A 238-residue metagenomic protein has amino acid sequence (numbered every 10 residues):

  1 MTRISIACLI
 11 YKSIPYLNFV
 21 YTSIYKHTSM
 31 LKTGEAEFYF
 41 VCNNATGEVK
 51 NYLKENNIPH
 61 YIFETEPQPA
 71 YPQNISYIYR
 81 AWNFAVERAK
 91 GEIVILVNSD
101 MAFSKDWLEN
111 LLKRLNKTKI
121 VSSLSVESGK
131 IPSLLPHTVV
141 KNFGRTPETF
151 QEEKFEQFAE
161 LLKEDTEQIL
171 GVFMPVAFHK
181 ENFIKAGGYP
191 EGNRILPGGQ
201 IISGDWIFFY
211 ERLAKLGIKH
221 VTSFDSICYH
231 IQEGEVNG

Functional and structural regions predicted by a protein language model:
S13-T28: Short, well-formed alpha-helical segments that are part of the catalytic scaffolds of diverse glycosyltransferases
G34-A45, F63-Q68: Short beta-strand/loop segment that forms part of the nucleotide-sugar
V49-E87: Active-site-proximal specificity loops/subdomain of glycosyltransferases
V94: Short aromatic/hydrophobic "clamp" motif used to bind/position activated sugar donors
D106-S122: Conserved donor-nucleotide/metal-binding helix-loop-beta segment in metal-dependent transferases, i.e., the alpha-helix
V121-V140: Short beta-strand-to-loop element that shapes/binds the nucleotide-sugar donor at the catalytic cleft/hinge
K141-I169: Short, flexible, basic/aromatic active-site loop/helix in glycosyltransferases
L170-F178, N182-G187, N193-S226: A short, conserved alpha-helix in the catalytic core of glycosyltransferases
